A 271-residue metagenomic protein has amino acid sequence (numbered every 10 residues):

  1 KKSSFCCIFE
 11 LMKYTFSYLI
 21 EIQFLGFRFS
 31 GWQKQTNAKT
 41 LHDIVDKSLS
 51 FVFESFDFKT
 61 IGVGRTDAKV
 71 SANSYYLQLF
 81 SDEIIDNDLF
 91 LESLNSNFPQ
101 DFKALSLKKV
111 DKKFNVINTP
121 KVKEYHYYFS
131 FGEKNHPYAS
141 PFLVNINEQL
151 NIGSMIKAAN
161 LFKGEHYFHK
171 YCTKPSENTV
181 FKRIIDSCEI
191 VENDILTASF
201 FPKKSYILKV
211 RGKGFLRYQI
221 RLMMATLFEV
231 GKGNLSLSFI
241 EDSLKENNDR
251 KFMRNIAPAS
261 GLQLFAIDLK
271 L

Functional and structural regions predicted by a protein language model:
M12-L271: Structured-RNA-binding interfaces characteristic of tRNA pseudouridine synthases
